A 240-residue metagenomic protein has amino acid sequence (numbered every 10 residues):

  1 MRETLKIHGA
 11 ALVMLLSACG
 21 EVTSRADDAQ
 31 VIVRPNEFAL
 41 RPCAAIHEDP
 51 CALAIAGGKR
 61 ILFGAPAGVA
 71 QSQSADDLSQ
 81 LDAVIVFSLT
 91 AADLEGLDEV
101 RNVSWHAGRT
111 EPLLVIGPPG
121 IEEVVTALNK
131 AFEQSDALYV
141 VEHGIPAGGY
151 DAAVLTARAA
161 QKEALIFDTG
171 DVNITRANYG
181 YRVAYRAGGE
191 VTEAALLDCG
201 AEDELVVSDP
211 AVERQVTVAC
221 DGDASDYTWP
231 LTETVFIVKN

Functional and structural regions predicted by a protein language model:
M1-G9: Bacterial N-terminal signal peptides that target proteins for export
L16-A18: C-terminal motif of bacterial Sec signal peptides marking the signal peptidase cleavage site
G20-L78, A147-N240: Core dinuclear metal-dependent hydrolase active-site scaffold
A70, L97-S104, T126-D136: Short, well-ordered amphipathic alpha-helices
S72, D76-G108, S208: Di-metal (Zn2+ and/or Mg2+/Mn2+) metal-binding site signature of metallo-dependent hydrolases with the MBL/beta-CASP
I85, L113-G120, Q215-D221: Short internal beta-strands
A107-L114, A137-V141: Surface-exposed patches in mature extracellular/periplasmic domains of secreted proteins
E122-R158: Acidic/polar short surface loop at catalytic or gating sites that assists cofactor/ion binding and chemistry
